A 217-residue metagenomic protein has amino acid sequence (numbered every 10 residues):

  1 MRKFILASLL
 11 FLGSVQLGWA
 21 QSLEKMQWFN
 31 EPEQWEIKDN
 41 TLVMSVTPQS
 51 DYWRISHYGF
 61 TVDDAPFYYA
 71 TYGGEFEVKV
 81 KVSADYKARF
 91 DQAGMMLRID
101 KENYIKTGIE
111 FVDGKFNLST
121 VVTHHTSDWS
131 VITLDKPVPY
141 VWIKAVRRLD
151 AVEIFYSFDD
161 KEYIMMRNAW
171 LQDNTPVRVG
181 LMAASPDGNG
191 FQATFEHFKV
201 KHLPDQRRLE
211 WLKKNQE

Functional and structural regions predicted by a protein language model:
M1-S22: Bacterial Sec-dependent N-terminal signal peptides
Q21-E217: Extracellular glycan-recognition regions
